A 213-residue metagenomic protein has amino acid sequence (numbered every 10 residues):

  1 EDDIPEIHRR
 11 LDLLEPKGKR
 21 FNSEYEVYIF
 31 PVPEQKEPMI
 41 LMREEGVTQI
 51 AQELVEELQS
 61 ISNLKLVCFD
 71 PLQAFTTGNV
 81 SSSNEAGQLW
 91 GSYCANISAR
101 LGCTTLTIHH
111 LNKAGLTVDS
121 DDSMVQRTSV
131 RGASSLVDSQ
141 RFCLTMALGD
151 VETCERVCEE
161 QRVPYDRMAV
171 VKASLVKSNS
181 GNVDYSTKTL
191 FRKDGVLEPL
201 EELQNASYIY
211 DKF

Functional and structural regions predicted by a protein language model:
E1-V80: Conserved inter-motif catalytic segment of the P-loop NTP-binding fold
D3-I4, R167, A206: Low-complexity, intrinsically disordered short peptide segments enriched in small/polar/basic residues
L13, L66, E85-V196: Phosphate-binding/switch region of NTP-binding enzymes
N22-V27, A95-I97, S134-V137, E201-A206: Short, surface-exposed, polar/charged, turn-prone segments marking secondary-structure boundaries
E26, V163, V183, A206-Y208: Intrinsically disordered, low-complexity segments enriched in small/polar residues
I29, C94, S186, I209-D211: Compositionally biased, intrinsically disordered low-complexity regions enriched in proline and serine
Q35, Q49-Q52, Q59, Q73 (+5 more regions): Residue-identity detector for glutamine
V196-F213: DNA transaction DNA-binding modules
